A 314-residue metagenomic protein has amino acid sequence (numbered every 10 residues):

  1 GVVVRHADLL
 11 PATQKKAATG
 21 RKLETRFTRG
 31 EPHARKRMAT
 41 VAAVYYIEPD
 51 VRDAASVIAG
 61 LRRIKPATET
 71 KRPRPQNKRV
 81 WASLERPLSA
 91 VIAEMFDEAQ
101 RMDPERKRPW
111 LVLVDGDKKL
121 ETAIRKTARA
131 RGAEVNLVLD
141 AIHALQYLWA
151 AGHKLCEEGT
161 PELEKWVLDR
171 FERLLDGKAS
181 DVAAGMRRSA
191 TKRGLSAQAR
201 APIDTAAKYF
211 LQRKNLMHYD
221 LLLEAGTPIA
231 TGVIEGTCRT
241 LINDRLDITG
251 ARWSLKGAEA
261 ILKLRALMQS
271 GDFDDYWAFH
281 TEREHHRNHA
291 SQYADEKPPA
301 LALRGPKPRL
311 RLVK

Functional and structural regions predicted by a protein language model:
G1-K314: Catalytic center-proximal scaffold of phosphoryl-transfer enzymes
